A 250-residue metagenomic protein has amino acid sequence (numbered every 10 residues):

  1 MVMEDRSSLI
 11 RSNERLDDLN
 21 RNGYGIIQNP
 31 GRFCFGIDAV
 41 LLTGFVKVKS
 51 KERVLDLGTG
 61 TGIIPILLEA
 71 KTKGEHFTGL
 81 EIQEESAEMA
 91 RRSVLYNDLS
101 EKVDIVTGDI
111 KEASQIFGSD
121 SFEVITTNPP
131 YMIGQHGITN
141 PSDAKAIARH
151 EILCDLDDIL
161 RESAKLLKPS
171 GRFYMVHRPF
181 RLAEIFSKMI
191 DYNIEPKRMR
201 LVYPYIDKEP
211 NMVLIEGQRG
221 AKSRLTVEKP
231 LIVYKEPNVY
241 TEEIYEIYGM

Functional and structural regions predicted by a protein language model:
R6-K49: Class I SAM-dependent transferase core
N20, V48, L99, I190-N193: Short, structurally constrained coil/turn elements that cap an alpha-helix or connect an alpha-helix to the following
I27, D104-V106, K197-R200: General small-molecule cofactor/ligand-binding pocket signal
L42, N128, I159, G217: Residue-level signal for inorganic ion chemistry
F45-I138: Conserved SAM/SAH cofactor-binding pocket of Class I
P129-D158: Mobile active-site "lid"/loop adjacent to the S-adenosyl-L-methionine
L153-P204, K208-P210: Conserved Class I SAM-dependent methyltransferase catalytic core
E209-M250: SAM/dcSAM-binding transferase cores
